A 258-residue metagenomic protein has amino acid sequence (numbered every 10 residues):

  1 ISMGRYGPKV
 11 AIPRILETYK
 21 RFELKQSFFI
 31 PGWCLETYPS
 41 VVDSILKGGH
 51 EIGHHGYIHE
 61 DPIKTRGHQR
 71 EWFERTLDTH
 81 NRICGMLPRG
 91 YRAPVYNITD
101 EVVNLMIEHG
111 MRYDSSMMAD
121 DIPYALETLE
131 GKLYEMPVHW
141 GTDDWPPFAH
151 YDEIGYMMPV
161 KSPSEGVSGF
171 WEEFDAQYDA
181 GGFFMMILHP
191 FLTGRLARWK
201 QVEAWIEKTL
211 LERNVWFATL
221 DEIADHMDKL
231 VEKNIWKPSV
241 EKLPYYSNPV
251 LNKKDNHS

Functional and structural regions predicted by a protein language model:
I1-G90, V95-D143, S164-M186, G194-S258: Catalytic alpha-helical scaffold of carbohydrate-active enzymes acting on polysaccharides/glycoconjugates
P137-M157: Glycine-rich, positively charged active-site loop/lid region within alpha/beta enzyme cores that binds and organizes
M157, K161, E165: A short glycine-/small-residue-rich loop at the edge of a beta-strand within enzyme catalytic domains
P190: Phosphate-moiety recognition in structured ligand-binding domains
